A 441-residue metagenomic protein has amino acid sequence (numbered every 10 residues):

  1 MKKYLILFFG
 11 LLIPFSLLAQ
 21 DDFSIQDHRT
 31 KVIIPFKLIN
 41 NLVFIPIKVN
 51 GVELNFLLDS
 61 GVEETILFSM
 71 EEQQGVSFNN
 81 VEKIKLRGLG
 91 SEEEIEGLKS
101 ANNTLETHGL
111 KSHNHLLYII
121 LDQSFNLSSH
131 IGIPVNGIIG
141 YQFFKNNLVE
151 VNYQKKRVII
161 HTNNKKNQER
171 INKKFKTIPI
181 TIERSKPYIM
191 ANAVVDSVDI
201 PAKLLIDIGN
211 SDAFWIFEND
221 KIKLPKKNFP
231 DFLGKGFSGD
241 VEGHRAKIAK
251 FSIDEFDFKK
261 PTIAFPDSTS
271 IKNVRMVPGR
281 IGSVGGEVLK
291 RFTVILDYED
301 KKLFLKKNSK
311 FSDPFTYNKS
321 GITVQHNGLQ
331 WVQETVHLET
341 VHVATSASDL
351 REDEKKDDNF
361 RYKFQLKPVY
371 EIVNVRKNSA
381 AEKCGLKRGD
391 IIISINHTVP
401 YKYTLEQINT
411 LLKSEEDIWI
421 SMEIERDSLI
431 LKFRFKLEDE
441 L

Functional and structural regions predicted by a protein language model:
M1-S24: Bacterial Sec-dependent N-terminal signal peptides
L18-L441: Pepsin/retropepsin-fold aspartyl endopeptidases
